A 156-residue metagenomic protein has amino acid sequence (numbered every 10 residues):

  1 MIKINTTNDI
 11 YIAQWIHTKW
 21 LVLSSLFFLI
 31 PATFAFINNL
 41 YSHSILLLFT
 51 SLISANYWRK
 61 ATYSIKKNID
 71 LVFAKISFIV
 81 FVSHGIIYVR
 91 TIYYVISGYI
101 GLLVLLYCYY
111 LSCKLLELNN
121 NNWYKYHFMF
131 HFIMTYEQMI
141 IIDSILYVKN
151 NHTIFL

Functional and structural regions predicted by a protein language model:
I2-L156: Multi-pass alpha-helical transmembrane bundles in non-GPCR membrane proteins that perform intramembrane catalysis
